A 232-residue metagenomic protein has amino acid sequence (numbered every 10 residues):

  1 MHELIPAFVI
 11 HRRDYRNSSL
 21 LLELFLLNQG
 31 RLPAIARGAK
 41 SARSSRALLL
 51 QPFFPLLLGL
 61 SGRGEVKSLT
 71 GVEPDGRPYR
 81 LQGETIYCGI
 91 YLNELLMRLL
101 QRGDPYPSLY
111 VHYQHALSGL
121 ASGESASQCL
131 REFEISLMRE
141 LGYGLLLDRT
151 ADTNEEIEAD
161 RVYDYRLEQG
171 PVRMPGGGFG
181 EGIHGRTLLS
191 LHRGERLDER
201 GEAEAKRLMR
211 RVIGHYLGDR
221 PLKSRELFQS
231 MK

Functional and structural regions predicted by a protein language model:
M1-L20, F25-K232: Non-catalytic alpha-helical scaffolds and adjoining flexible linkers that form interface surfaces for assembly
